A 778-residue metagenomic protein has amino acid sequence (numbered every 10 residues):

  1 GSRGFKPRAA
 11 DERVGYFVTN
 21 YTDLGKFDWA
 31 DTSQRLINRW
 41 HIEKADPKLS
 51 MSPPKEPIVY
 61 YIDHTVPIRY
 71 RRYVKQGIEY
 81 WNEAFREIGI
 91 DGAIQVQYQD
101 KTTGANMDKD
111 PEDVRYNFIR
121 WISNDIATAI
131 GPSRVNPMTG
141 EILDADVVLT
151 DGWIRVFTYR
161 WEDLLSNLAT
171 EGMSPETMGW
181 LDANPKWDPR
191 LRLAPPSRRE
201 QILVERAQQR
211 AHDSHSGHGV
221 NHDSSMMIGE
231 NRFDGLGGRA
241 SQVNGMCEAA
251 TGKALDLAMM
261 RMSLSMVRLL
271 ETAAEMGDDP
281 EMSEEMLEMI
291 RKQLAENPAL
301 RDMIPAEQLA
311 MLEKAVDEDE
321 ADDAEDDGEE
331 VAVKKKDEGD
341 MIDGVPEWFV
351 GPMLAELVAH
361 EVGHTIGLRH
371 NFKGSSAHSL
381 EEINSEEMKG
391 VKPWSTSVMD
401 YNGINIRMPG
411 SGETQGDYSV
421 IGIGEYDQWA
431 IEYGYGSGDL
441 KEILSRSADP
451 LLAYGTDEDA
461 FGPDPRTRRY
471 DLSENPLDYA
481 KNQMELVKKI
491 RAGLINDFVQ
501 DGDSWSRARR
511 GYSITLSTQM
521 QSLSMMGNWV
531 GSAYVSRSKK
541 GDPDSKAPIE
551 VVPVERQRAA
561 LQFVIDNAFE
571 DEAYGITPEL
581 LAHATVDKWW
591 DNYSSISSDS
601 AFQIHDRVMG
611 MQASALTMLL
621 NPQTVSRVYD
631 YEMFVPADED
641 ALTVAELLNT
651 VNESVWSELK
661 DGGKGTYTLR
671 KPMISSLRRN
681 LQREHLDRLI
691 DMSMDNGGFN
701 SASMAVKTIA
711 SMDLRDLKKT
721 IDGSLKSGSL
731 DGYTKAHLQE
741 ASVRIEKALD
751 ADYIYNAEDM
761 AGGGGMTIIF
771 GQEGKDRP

Functional and structural regions predicted by a protein language model:
G1-V66, A84, I88, Q99-E325 (+11 more regions): Auxiliary tRNA-acceptor-end handling modules of aminoacyl-tRNA synthetases
K55-P57, Y116, G363-T365, W394-T396: Active-site lining segments that contact anionic ligands and/or coordinate catalytic metals
T65-A93: Zn2+-dependent metallopeptidase catalytic core
R72, G131, V156-W161, M408-Q415: Short conserved micro-motifs at the rims of enzyme active sites and ligand-binding pockets
Q76-N82, G140, E356-N371: Active-site recognition of the HExxH zinc-binding catalytic motif
E87-T102, H370-E381: Short, glycine/acidic-rich hinge or "gate" loops at secondary-structure transitions that mediate conformational
D223, Q242-F349, G374-P778: Conserved catalytic/binding loops enriched for acidic/polar residues
W348-E356: Active-site alpha-helix of zinc metalloproteases
